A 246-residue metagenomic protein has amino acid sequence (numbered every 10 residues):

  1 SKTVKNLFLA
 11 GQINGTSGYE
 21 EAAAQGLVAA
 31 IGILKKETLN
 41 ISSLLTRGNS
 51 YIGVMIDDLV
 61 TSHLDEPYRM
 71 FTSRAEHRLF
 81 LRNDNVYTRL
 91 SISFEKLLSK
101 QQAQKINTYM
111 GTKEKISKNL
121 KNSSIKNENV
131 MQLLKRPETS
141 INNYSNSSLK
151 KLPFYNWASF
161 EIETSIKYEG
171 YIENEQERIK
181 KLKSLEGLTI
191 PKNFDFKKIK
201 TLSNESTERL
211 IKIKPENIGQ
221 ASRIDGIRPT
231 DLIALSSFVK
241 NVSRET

Functional and structural regions predicted by a protein language model:
S1-G18: Short FAD-binding loop at a beta-strand-to-alpha-helix junction that anchors the flavin cofactor in diverse
A10-I13, L27, S73: Fold-independent oxyanion-binding glycine-rich loops and adjacent beta-strand/coil segments at enzyme active sites
G18-E21, R82: Short alpha-helix boundary/capping segments
A22-L44: Internal hydrophobic alpha-helix adjacent to the cofactor/substrate pocket in enzyme cavities
Q25-A30, R228-T230, F238-V239: Active/binding-pocket-proximal capping segment
K35-I41, L120, T230-S237: Short arginine-rich
L39-Q104: Mid-to-C-terminal Rossmann-like scaffold of FAD/NAD(P)H-dependent oxidoreductases
R74, F80-R82, V86-Y87, S91-E95 (+2 more regions): Extended, charge-enriched "interface" segments that sit outside catalytic cores
